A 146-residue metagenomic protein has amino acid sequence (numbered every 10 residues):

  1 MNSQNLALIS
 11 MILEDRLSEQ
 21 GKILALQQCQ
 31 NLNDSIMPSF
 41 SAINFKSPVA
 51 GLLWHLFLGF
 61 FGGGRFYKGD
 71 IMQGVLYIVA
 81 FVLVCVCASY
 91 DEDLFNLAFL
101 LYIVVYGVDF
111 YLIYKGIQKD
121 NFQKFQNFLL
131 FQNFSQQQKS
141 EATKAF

Functional and structural regions predicted by a protein language model:
M1-H55, Y77-F146: Transmembrane helix recognition focused on a "late"/terminal membrane span
L53-Y67: A short amphipathic helical element positioned immediately N-terminal to and/or at the very start of a transmembrane
G63-D70, A88-Y90: Juxtamembrane helix-break-helix junctions at the cytosolic face of small multi-pass alpha-helical membrane proteins
M72-V75: Select subsegments of transmembrane alpha-helices in polytopic membrane proteins, especially boundary-proximal
